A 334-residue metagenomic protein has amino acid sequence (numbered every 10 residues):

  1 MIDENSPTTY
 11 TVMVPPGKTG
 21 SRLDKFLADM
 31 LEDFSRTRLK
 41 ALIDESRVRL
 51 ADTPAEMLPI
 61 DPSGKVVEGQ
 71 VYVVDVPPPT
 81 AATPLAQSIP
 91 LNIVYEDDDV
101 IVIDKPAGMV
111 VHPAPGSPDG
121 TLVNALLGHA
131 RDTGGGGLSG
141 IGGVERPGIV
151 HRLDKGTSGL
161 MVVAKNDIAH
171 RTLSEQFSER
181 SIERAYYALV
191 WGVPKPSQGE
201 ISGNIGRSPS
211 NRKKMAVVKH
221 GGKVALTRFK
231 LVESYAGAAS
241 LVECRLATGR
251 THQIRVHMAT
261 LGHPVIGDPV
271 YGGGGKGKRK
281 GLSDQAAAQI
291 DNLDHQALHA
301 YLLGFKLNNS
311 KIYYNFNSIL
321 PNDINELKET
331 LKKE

Functional and structural regions predicted by a protein language model:
M1-P209, L320-K332: RNA pseudouridine synthases
V74-V76, P209-K213, V224, L282-Q289: Short Pro/Gly-enriched beta-strand edge/turn motifs at strand-loop
I89, K213-V218, A286-L293: Short, P/G- and charge-enriched loop/turn segments at secondary-structure junctions
I93, V190, R228-L231, V265: Conserved hydrophobic positions within beta-strands
I103, V256, G267: Active-site flanking residues adjacent to catalytic metal/cofactor-binding acidic residues
H112-P113, A164, V242, I266-D268: Thr-Gly-centered strand-to-loop micro-motif
G142-E175, I182-E183, Y187, G206-L261 (+1 more regions): The conserved catalytic core of RNA pseudouridine synthases
I266-L307: RNA substrate-recognition surfaces in RNA-acting enzymes
